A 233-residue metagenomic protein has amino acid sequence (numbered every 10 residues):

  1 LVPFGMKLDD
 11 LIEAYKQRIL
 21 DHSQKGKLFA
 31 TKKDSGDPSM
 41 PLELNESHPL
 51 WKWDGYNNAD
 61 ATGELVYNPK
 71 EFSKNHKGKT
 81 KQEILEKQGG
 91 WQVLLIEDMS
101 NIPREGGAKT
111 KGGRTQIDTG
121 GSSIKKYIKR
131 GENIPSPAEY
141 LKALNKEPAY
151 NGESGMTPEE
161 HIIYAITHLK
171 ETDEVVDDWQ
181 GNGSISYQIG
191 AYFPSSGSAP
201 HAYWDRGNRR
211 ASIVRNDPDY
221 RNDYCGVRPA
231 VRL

Functional and structural regions predicted by a protein language model:
L1-G152, I166-L233: Short acidic-hydrophobic catalytic motif
G152-I163: Short acidic catalytic loops
